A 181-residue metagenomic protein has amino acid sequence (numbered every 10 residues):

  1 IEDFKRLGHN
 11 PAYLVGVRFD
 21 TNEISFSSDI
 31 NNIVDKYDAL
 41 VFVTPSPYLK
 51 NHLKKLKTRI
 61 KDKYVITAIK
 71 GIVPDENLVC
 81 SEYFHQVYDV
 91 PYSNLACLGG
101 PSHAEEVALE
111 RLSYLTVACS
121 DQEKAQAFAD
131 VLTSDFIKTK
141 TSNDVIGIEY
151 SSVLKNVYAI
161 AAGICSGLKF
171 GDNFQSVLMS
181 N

Functional and structural regions predicted by a protein language model:
I1-Y37, K50: Conserved N-terminal Rossmann-fold NAD(P) cofactor-binding segment
D3-K5, D75-L78, A127, S152: Short, charged, surface-exposed secondary-structure boundary motifs
L7-P11, L40, L56, L132-D135 (+1 more regions): Alpha-helix boundary/capping residues
G8-H9, L14, F19-T21, T67 (+4 more regions): Residue-level signal for pocket-adjacent positions within structured domains
A12, D20, D75, A104 (+3 more regions): Short, electropositive, low-hydrophobicity segments enriched in small/polar residues
D20-S27, C97-L98, T141-N143: Short gly/ser/thr-rich secondary-structure transition/capping motifs
F26-D35, A39-L112, F128: Rossmann-like NAD(P)(H) cofactor-binding subdomain of soluble oxidoreductases
Y83, V87-N94, L112-N181: Internal alpha-helical scaffold of NAD(P)-dependent oxidoreductase catalytic cores
